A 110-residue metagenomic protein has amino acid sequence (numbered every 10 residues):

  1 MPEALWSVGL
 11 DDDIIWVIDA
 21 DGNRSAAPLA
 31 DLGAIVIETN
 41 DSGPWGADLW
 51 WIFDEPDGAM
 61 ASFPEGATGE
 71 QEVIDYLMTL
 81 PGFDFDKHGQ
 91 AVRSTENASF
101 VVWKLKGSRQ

Functional and structural regions predicted by a protein language model:
M1-S7: Extreme N-terminal tail/first-helix region
E3, A20-G22, P56-G58: Glycine-centered tight beta-turn/hairpin loop motif at sheet-sheet or coil-to-beta transitions
S7-T39: Phosphoinositide-binding peripheral membrane targeting modules
G33-Q110: Acidic, Ser/Thr- and proline-rich intrinsically disordered linker/docking segments of eukaryotic scaffolds
